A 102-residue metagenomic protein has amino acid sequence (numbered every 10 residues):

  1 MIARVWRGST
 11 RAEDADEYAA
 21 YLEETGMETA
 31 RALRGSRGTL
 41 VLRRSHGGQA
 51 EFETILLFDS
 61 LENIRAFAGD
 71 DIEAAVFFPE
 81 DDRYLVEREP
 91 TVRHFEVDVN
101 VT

Functional and structural regions predicted by a protein language model:
I2-S9, G38-D71: Short, well-ordered beta-strand segments in beta-rich or mixed alpha/beta enzyme and ligand-binding folds
A12, F58-S60, E96-V99: Non-catalytic surface loops within mature trypsin-like serine protease
A12-G38, V76-D81: Short amphipathic alpha-helical segments
D16-Y18, I64-A66, T102: Short acidic, gly/pro-rich beta-turn/loop elements at beta-sheet edges and active-site/ligand-binding grooves
E23, R31, R65-A68, V86: Alpha-helix boundary recognition
L40-A50, V76-T102: Glycine-rich beta-strand-turn "strand-cap" elements at beta-sheet edges
